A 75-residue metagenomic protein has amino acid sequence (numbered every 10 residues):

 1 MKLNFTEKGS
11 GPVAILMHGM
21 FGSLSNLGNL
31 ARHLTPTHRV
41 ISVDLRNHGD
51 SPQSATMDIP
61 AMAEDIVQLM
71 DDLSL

Functional and structural regions predicted by a protein language model:
M1-K2: N-terminal cap/lid segment of alpha/beta-hydrolase-fold proteins
T6-Q53: Conserved HGGG/HGGXW glycine-rich cap/lid loop of the alpha/beta-hydrolase fold
R32, S42-L75: Active-site loop/oxyanion-hole signature of alpha/beta-hydrolase fold enzymes
